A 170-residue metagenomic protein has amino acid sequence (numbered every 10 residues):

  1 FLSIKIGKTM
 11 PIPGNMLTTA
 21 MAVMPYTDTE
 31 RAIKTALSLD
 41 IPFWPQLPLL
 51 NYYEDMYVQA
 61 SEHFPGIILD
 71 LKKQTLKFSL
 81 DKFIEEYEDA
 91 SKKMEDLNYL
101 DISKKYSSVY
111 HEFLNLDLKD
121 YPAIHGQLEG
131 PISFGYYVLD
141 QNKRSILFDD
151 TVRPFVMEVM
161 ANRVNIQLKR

Functional and structural regions predicted by a protein language model:
F1-L2, R170: Short intrinsically disordered, low-complexity coil segments enriched in acidic
L2-F148, R153: Alpha/beta catalytic barrel-like cores
T151-R163: Active-site glycine-rich loop that binds ribose-phosphate moieties when present
V164-R170: Loop-centered beta-sheet repeat module
